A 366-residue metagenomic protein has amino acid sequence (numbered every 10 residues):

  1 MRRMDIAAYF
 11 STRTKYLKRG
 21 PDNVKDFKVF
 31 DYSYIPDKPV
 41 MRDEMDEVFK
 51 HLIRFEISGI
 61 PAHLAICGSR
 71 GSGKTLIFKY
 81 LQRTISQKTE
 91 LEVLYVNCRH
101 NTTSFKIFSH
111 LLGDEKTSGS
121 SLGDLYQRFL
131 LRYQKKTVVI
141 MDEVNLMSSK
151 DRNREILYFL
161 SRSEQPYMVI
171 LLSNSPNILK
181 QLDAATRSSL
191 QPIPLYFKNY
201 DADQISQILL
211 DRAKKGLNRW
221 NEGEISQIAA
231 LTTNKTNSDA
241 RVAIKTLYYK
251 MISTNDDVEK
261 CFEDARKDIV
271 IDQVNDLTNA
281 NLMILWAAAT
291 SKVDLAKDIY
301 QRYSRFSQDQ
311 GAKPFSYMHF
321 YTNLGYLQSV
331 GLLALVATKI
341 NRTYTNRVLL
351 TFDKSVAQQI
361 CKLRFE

Functional and structural regions predicted by a protein language model:
M1-P61: A short, basic N-terminal segment
D5-D31, F78, Q82, R99-I208 (+4 more regions): Mid-core helix/loop region of P-loop NTP-binding domains shared across ATPases and GTPases
S58-Y80: Walker A/P-loop nucleotide-binding motif
C67, V93-T102: A short hydrophobic beta-strand->loop->alpha-helix junction that borders the nucleotide-binding pocket of P-loop NTPases
T233-D239, K245-D257, A289-D294, S307-D309: AAA+ ATPase "lid" subdomain C-terminal helix
I252-D272: Conserved C-terminal helix/linker of AAA+ ATPases
N281-A289, Y300: Hydrophobic residues on short alpha-helical segments
D294-E366: Terminal-proximal interaction/regulatory segments of ATP-powered molecular machines
